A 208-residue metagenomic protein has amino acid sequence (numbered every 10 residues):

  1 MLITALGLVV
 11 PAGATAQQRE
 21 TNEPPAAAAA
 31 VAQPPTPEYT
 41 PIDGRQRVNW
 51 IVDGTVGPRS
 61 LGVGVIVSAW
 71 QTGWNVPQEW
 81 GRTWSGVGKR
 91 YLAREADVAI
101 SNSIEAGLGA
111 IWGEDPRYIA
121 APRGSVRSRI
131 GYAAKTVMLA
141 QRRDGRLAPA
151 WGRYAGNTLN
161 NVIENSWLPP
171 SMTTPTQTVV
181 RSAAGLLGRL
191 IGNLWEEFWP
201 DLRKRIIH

Functional and structural regions predicted by a protein language model:
M1-P11: Bacterial N-terminal signal peptides
P11-R94, E105, G109-A110, E114-R117 (+4 more regions): N-terminal targeting leaders of membrane proteins
S68, N157-N161: Contiguous, well-ordered alpha-helical segments that form the cores/surfaces of helical PPI scaffolds
A148-G156: A recognition module on extended beta-rich or small alphabeta surfaces enriched in W/G with H and D/E
T158, R189-L190: Solvent-exposed, well-ordered amphipathic alpha-helical segments that flank/support binding or catalytic loops
N160-P170: Transmembrane alpha-helical segments of integral membrane proteins
Q177-T178: Alpha-helix exit/C-cap motif
